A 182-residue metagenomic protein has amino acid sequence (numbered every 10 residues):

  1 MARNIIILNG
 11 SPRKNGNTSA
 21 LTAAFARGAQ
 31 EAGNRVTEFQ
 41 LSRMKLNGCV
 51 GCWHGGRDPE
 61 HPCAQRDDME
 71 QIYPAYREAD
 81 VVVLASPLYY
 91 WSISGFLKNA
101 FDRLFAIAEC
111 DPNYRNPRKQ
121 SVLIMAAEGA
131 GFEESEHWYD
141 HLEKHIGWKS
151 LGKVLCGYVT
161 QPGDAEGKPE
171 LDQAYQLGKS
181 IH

Functional and structural regions predicted by a protein language model:
M1-A85, W91-A106, K168-H182: N-terminal beta1-alpha1-beta2 submodule of the flavodoxin-like/Rossmannoid cofactor-binding fold
G10, L41, M125-E128, C156: Cofactor-binding loop segments of dinucleotide-utilizing enzymes, especially the Rossmann-like FAD- and NAD(P)+-binding
R13-G16, A130, Q161-A165: A generic structural signal for short coil/turn motifs at secondary-structure boundaries
E31-A32, D140-H182: Glycine-rich phosphate/pyrophosphate-binding loop and the adjoining helix
E38-Q40, Q65, L123, G152-L155: Structural signal for conserved beta-strand scaffold positions within catalytic alpha/beta enzyme cores
V83-S86, Q120-V122: Catalytic nucleophile loop
L88-Y90, E128-G129: Short glycine-rich anion-binding loops that position phosphate/pyrophosphate groups of nucleotides and phosphorylated
G95-F96, C110-K153: Short, glycine-/small-residue-rich phosphate/pyrophosphate-handling segment
